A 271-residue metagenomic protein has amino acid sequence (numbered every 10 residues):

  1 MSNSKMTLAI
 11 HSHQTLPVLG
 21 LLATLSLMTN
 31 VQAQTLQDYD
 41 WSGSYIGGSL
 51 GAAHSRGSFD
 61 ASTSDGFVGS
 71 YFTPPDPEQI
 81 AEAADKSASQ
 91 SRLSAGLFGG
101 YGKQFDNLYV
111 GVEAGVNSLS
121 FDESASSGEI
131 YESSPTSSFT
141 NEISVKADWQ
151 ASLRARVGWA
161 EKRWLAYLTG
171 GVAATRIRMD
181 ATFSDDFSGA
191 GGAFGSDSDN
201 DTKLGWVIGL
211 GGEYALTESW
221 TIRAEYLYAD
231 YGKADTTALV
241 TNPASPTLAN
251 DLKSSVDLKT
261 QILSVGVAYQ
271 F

Functional and structural regions predicted by a protein language model:
S2-I10, T15-V18, L22, M28-F271: Gram-negative outer-membrane beta-barrel domains
